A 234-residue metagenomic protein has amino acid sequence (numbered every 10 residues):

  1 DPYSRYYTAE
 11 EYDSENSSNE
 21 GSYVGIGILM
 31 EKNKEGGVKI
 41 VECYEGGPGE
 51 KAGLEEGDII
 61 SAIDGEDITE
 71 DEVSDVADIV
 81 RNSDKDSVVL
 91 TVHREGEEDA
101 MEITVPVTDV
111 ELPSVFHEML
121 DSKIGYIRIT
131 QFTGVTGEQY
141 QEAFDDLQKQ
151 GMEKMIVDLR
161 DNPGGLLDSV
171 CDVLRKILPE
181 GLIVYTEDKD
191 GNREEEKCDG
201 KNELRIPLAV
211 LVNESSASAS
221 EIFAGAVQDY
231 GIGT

Functional and structural regions predicted by a protein language model:
D1-T8, N16, P48-G49, L54-G57 (+2 more regions): Proteins with a high burden of low-complexity, intrinsically disordered sequence enriched in S/T/G/P/A and R, requiring
D1-V38, S87-V89, H93-T104, H117: Extended, small/polar residue-biased N-terminal targeting/export presequences and adjacent propeptide/linker tracts
T8-A9, G47, E72, L166: Helix N-cap and loop-to-helix transition residues
E11, N33, E45, V110 (+1 more regions): Residues that form or immediately flank small-molecule/cofactor binding pockets and catalytic motifs
G21-A62, E66-E70, G134-G137: PDZ/PDZ-like domain segments forming the peptide/carboxylate-binding groove, activating on the N-terminal beta-strands
K39-E42, E50, D64-D67, S74-T234: Cleft-lining beta-strand/loop regions that shape enzyme active-site pockets
